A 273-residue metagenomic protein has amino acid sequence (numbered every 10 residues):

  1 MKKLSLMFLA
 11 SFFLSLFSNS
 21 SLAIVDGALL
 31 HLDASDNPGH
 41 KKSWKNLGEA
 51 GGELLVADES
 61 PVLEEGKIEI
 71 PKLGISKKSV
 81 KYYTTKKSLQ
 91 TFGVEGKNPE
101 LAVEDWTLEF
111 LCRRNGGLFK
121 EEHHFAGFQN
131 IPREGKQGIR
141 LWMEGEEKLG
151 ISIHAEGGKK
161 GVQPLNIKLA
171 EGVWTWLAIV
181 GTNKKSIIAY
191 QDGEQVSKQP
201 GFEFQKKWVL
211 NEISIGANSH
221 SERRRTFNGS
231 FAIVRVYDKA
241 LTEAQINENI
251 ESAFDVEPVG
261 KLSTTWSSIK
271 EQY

Functional and structural regions predicted by a protein language model:
M1-L9: Bacterial N-terminal signal peptides that target proteins for export
F8-L16: Bacterial N-terminal signal peptides
N19-V56, K67-D238, V259, S263-Y273: Extracellular glycan-associated modules
F254-P258: Feature responds to low-complexity, polar/acidic, surface-exposed segments characteristic of secreted/exported proteins
